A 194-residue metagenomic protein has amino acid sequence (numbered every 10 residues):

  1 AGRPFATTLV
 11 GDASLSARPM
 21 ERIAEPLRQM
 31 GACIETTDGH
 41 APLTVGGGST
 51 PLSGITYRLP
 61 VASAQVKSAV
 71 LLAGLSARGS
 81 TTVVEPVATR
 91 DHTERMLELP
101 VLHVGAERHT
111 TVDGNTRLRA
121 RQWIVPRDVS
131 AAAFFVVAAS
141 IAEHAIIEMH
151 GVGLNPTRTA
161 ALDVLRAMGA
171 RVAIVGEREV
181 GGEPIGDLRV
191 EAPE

Functional and structural regions predicted by a protein language model:
A1-E194: Structural preference for solvent-exposed beta-strand-turn elements and adjacent flexible terminal/loop segments within
